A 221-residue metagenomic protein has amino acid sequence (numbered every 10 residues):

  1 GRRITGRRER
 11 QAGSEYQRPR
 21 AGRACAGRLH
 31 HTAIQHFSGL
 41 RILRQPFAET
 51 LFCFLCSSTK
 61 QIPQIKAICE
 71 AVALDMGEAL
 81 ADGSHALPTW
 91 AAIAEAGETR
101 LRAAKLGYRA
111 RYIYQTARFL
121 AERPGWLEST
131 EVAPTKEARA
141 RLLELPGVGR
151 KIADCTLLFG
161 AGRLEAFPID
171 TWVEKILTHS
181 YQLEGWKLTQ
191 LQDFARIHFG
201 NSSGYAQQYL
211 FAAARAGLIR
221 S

Functional and structural regions predicted by a protein language model:
G1-S221: HhH-family (HhH-GPD) DNA N-glycosylase catalytic core used in base-excision repair
